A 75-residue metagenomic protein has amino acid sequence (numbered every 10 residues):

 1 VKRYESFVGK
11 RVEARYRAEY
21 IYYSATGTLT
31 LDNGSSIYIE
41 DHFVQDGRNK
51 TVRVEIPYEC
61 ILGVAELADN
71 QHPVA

Functional and structural regions predicted by a protein language model:
V1-A75: Conserved RNA-binding domains used in RNP assembly and mRNA/RNA metabolism
